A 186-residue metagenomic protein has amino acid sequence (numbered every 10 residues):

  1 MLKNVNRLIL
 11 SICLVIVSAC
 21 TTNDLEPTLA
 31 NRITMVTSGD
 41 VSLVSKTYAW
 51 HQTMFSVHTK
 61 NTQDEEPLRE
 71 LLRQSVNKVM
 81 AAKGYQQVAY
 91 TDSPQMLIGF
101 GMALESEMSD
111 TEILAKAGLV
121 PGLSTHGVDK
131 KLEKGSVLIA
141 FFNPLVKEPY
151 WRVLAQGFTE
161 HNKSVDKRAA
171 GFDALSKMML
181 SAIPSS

Functional and structural regions predicted by a protein language model:
M1-I9: Bacterial N-terminal signal peptides that target proteins for export
I16-A19: C-terminal motif of bacterial Sec signal peptides marking the signal peptidase cleavage site
T21-G39, D129-S136, F141-S186: C-terminal/domain-edge helix-coil "capping" segments
T28-S56: Compositionally biased P/S/T/G-rich terminal and signal peptide-adjacent segments that lie outside catalytic cores
S38-K46, Q87-P94, F141-E148: A short, structured loop/turn motif at beta-sheet edges
S42, K60-L72, Y90, D129-E133 (+1 more regions): Extracytoplasmic/periplasmic, Sec-exported soluble proteins
T47-E105: N-terminal segment of the mature soluble domain
S93-Y150, Q156: Surface-exposed short loop/turn segments
